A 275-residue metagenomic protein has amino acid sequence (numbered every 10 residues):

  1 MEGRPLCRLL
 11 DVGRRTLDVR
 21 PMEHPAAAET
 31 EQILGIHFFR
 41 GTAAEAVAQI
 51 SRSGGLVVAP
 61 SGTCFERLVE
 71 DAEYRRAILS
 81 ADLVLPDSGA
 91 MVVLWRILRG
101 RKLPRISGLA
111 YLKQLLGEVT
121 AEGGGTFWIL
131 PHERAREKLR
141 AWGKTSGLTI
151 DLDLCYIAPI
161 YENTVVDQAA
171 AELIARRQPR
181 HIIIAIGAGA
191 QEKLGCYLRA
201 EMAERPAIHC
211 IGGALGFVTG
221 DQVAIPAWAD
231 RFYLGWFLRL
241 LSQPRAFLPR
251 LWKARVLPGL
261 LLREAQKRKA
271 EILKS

Functional and structural regions predicted by a protein language model:
M1-E23, K267-S275: Short, basic, low-complexity termini and linkers enriched in Ser/Thr/Gly/Pro that act as targeting/leader peptides
P21-A110: N-terminal nucleotide/polyanion-binding subdomain common to many enzyme families
G54, G124, A203-A207: A short helix->loop->beta-strand "cap" motif at the edges of active sites that frequently abuts
G62-F65, A90-M91, I186-Q191, A214-L215: Short glycine-rich anion-binding loops that position phosphate/pyrophosphate groups of nucleotides and phosphorylated
A90-W95, A224-I272: A transmembrane-helix-recognition feature enriched in membrane-embedded lipid enzymes and envelope glyco-/phospholipid
V92, R96-L173, R177-Q178: Conserved beta-alpha
I157-E162, R205-S242: Short, flexible loop segments at boundaries between secondary-structure elements
I174, Q178-A188: Proline-aspartate-enriched helix->loop->beta-strand connector
